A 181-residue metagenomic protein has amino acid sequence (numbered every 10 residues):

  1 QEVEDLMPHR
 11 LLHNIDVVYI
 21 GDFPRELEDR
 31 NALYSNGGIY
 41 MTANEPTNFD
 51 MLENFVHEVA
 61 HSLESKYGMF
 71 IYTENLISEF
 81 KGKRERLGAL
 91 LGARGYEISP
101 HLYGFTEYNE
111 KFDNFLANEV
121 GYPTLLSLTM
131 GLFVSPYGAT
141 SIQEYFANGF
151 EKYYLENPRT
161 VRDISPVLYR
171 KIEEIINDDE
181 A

Functional and structural regions predicted by a protein language model:
Q1-G37, N44-N48, Y72-T73, L90-Y103: Auxiliary, metal-adjacent structural segments of Zn-dependent hydrolase domains
L33-M41, E53-N54, E58-S62: Charged mid-protein connector segments
L33-Y34, I39, K66, E79 (+1 more regions): Zinc-dependent metalloendopeptidases
F49-D50, P136: Alpha-helical hydrophobic/aromatic positions enriched in membrane-embedded helices and signal peptides
L52, E58-I77: Catalytic Zn2+-binding segment of zinc metalloproteases
F80-A117: Low-complexity, serine/threonine/proline-enriched polar segments
N109-A181: Pan-zinc metallopeptidase signature
